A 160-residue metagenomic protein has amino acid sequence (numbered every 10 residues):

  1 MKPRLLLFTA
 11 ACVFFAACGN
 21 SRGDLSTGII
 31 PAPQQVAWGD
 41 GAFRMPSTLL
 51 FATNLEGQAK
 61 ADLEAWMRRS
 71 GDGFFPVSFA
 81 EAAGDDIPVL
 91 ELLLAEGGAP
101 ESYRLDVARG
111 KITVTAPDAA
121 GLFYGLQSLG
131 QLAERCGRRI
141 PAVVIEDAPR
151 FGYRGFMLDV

Functional and structural regions predicted by a protein language model:
M1-L7: Bacterial N-terminal signal peptides that target proteins for export
L7-T9, D159: Intrinsically disordered, low-complexity segments enriched in polar/charged small residues
A11-V13: Repetitive helical segments and hydrophobic/amphipathic motifs
F15-A17: C-terminal motif of bacterial Sec signal peptides marking the signal peptidase cleavage site
G19-R154, D159: Contiguous, structured surface segment used for ligand recognition
